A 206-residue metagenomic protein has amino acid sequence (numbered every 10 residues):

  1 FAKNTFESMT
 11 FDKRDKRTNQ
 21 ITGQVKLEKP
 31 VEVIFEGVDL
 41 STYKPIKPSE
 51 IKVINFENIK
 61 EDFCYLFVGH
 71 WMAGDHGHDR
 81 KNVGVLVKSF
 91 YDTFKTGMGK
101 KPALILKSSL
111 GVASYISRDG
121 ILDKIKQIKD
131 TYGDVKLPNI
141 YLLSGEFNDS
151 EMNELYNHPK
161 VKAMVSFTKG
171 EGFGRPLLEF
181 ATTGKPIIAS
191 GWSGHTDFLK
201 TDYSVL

Functional and structural regions predicted by a protein language model:
F1-V31, L40, P45, D123: A short, active-site helix/loop in glycosyltransferases that binds the activated sugar's phosphate group
G23, L40-E154: Conserved catalytic-core segment of nucleotide-activated headgroup transferases in glycan assembly
I34, L143, V205-L206: Hydrophobic residues at beta-strand termini and immediately following loops that shape nucleotide-binding pockets
G37: Carbohydrate-associated surface elements
E154-G172, T182-P186: Acidic donor-binding loop of glycosyltransferase active sites
G174-L177: Short glycine/serine-rich donor-binding loops of glycosyltransferases
P186-A189, V205-L206: Short hydrophobic beta-strand element within catalytic cores of glycosyltransferases and related nucleotide-activated
T196-L206: Change "using UDP/GDP/dTDP sugars" to "using nucleotide sugars
